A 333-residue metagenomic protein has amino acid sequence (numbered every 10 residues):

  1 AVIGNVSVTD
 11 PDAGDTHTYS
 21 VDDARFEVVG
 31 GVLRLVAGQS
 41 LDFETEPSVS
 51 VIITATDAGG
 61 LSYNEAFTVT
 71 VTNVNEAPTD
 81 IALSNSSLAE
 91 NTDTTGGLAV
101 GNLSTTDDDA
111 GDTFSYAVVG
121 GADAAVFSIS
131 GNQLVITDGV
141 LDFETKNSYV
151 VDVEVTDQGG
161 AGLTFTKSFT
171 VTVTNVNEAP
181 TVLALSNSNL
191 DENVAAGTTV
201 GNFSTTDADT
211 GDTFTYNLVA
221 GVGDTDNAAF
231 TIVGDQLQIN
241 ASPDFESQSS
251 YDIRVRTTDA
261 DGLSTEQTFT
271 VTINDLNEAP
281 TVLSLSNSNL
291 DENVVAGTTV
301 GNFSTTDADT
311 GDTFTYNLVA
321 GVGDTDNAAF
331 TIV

Functional and structural regions predicted by a protein language model:
A1, V6-V8, D12-I81, N85-L183 (+4 more regions): Acidic, turn/loop-rich segments in luminal/extracellular domains of secretory-pathway and cell-surface proteins
